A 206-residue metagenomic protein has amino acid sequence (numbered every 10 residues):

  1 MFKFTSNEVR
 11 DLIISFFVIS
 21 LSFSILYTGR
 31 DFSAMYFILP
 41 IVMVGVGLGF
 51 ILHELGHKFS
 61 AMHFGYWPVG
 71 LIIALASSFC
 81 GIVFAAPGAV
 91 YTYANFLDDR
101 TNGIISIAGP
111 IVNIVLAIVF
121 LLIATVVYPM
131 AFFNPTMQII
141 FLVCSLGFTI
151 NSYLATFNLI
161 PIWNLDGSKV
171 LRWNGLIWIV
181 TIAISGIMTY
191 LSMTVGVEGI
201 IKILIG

Functional and structural regions predicted by a protein language model:
M1-G206: Hydrophobic transmembrane alpha-helices and their immediate loop junctions in multi-pass integral membrane proteins
